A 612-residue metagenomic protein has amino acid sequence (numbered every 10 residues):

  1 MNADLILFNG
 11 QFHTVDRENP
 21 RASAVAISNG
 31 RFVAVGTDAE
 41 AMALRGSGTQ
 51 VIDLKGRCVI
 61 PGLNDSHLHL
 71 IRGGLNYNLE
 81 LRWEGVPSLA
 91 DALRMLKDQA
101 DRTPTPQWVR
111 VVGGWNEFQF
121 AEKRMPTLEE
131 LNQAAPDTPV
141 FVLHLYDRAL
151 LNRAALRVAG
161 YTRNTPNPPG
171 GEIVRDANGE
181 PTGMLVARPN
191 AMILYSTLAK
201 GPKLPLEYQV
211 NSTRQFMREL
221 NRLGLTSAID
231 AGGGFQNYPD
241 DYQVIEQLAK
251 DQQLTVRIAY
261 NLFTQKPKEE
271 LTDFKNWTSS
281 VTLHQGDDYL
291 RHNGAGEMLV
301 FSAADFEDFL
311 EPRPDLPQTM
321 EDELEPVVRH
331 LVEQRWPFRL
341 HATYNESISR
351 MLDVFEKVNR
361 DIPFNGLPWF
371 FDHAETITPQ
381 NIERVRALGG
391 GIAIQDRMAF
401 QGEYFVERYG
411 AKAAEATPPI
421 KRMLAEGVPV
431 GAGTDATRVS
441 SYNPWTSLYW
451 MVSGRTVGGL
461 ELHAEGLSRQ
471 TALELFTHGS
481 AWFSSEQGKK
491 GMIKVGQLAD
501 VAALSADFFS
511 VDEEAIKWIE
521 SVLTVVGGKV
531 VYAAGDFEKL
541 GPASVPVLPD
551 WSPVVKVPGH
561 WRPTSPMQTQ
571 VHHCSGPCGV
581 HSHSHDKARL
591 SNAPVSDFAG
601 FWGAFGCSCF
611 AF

Functional and structural regions predicted by a protein language model:
N2-F8, H13, R17-N276, R291-S347 (+5 more regions): Divalent metal-binding segments
A3-D4, F8-G10, Q334, A387 (+5 more regions): In a subset of proteins, long, contiguous C-terminal domains/tails are tracked
L75-Y77, G160-T162, S349, E403 (+3 more regions): Short, function-defining helix-loop hinge/capping sites that tune catalysis or transport
V112, L143, Q395, A502-S505 (+1 more regions): Residue-level recognition of conserved beta-strand edge/terminus positions
K250-T255, H284-Q285, V358-G366: Short helix-capping segments at alpha-helix termini
K268-Q285, A393: Substrate-binding cleft/loops of secretory-pathway carbohydrate-active enzymes
E270, S302-F306, E383, Y404 (+3 more regions): Short conserved micro-motifs at the rims of enzyme active sites and ligand-binding pockets
R329-R339, T343-W369, H373-A374, P379-E383 (+3 more regions): His/Asp/Glu-enriched, well-ordered alpha-helical/loop segment that forms or immediately abuts the divalent-metal
